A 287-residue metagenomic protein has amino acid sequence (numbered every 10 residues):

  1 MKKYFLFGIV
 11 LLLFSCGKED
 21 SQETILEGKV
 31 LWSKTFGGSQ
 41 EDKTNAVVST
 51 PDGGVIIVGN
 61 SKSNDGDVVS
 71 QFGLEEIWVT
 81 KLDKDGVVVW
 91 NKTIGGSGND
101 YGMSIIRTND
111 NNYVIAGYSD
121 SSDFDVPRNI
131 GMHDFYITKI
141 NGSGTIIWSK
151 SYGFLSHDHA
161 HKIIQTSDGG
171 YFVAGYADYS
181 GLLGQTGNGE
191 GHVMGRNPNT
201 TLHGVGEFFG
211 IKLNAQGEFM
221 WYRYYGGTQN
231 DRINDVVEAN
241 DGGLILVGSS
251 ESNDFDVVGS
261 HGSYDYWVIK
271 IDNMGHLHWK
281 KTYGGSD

Functional and structural regions predicted by a protein language model:
Y4-L13: Sec-dependent N-terminal signal peptides
G17-D287: A sequence-level/structural motif corresponding to short, flexible coil/turn segments enriched in small polar residues
